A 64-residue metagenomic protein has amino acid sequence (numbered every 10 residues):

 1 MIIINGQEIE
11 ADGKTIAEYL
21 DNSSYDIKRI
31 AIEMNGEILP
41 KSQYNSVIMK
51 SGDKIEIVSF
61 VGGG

Functional and structural regions predicted by a protein language model:
M1-G63: Ubiquitin-like/PB1-type beta-grasp interaction modules and other compact soluble beta-rich domains
